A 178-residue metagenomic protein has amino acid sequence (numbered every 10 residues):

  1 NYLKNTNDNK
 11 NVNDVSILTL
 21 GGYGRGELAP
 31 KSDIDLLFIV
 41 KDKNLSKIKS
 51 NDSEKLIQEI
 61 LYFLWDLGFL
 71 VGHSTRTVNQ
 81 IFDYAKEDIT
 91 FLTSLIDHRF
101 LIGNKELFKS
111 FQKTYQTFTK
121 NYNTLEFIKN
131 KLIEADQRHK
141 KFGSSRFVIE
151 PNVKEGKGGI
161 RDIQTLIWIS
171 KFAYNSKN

Functional and structural regions predicted by a protein language model:
N1-N178: A nucleotide- and high-energy phosphate-metabolite-utilizing enzyme signature
